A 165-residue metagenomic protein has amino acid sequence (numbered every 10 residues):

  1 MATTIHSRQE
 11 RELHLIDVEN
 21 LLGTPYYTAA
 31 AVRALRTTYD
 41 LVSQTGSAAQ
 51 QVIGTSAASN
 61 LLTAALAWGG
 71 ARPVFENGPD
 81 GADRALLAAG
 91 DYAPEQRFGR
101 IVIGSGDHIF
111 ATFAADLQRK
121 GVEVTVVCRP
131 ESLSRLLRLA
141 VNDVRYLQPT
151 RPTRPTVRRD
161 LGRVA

Functional and structural regions predicted by a protein language model:
M1-A82, E123: Domain-level signal for Mg2+-assisted phosphodiester chemistry and nucleotide/NA-binding surfaces in nucleic-acid
A57-A165: Nuclease catalytic cores that cleave nucleic-acid phosphodiester bonds, predominantly acidic two-metal-ion
